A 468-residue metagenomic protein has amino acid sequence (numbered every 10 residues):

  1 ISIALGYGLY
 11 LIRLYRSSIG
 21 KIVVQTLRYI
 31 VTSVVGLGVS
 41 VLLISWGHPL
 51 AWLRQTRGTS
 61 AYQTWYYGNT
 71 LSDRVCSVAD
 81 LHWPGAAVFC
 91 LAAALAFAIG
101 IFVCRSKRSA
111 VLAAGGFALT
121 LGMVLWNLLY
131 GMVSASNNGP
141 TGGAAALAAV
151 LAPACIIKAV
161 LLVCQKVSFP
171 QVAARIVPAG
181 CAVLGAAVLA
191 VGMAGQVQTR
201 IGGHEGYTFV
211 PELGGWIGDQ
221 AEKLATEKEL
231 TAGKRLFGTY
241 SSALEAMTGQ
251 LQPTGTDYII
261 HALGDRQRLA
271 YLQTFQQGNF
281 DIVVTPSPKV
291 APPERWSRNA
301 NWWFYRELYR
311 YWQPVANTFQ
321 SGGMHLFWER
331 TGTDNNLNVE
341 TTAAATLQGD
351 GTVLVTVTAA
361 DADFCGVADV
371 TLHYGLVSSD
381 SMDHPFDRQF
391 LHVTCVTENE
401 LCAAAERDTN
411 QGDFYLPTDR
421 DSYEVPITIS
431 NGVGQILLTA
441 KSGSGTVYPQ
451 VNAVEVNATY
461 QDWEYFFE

Functional and structural regions predicted by a protein language model:
S2-V34, L162-S168: Perimembrane helix-loop-helix junctions
Y15-V31, L95-L121: Membrane-interface helix-loop-helix junctions at transmembrane boundaries of multi-pass membrane enzymes, predominantly
S18-I44, R175-A186: Hydrophobic alpha-helical membrane-interfacial segments at the cytosolic entry of transmembrane helices
V41, L119-G142: Transmembrane-helix signature of polytopic, lipid-linked glycan biosynthesis machinery
P49, C181, G185-F319, H325-D334 (+1 more regions): Extracytoplasmic
R54-W83: Juxtamembrane membrane-water interface segments that cap and precede transmembrane helices
G85-A113, V124, A152-K166: Hydrophobic, aromatic-rich transmembrane alpha-helices and their immediate juxtamembrane boundary segments
V133-S168, V172-R175, G180: Hydrophobic/aromatic-rich transmembrane helices and adjacent perimembrane loops
